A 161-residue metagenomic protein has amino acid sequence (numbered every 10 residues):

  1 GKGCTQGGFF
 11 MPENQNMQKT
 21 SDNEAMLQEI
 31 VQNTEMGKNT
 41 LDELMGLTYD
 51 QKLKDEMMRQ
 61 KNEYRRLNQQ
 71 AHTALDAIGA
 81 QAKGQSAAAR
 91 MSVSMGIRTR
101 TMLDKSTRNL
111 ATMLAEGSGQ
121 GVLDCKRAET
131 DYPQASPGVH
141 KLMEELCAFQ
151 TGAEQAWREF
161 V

Functional and structural regions predicted by a protein language model:
F9-F10: Aromatic (phenylalanine/tyrosine) cluster motif
N16-T48, N109-P133: Alpha-helical bundle segments that constitute or directly flank the non-heme di-iron/ferroxidase center
D22-I30, Q51-Q69, T107-L114, S136-Q150: Alpha-helical scaffold segments that form or flank carboxylate-/histidine-based iron centers
I30, G37, L44, L67 (+5 more regions): Amphipathic alpha-helices that form helix-helix packing interfaces
K52-A88, W157-V161: Conserved alpha-helical segments that form or flank metal/cofactor-binding pockets of metalloenzymes
Q69-V122: Carboxylate-rich helix-loop segments that flank metal/cofactor sites and access channels in metalloenzymes
L110, G117-V161: Preference for long, well-ordered alpha-helical segments
